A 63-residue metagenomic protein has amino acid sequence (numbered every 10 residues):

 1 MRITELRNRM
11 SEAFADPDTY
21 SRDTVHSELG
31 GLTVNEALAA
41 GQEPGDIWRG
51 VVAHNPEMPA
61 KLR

Functional and structural regions predicted by a protein language model:
M1-R63: C-terminal alpha-helical interaction appendages
